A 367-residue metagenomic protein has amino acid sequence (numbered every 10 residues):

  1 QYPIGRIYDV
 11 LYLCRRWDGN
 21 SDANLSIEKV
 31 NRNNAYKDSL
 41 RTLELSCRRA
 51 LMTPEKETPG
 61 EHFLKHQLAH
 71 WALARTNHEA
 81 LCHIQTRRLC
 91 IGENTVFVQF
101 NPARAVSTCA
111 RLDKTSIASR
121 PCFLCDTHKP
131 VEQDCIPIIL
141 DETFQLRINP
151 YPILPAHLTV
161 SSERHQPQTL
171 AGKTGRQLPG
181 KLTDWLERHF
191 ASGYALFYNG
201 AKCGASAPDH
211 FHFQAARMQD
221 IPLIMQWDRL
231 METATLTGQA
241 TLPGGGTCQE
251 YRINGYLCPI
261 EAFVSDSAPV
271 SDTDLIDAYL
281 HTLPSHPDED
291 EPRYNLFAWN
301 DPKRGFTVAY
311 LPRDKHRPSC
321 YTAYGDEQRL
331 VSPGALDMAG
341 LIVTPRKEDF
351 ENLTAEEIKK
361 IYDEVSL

Functional and structural regions predicted by a protein language model:
Q1: Acidic donor-binding loop at a coil-to-helix junction in glycosyltransferase catalytic cores that engages
G5-L11: Catalytic beta-strand/loop signature of glycosyltransferases that borders the donor
L13-Y36: Nucleotide-sugar-dependent glycosyltransferase catalytic core
R41-G180, M218-L367: Active-site microenvironments that recognize anionic phosphate/pyrophosphate groups
E142-F144, A156-H157, S192-L196, D209-F213: Generic beta-strand structural signal
L178-W185, H189-F190: A short, contiguous, amphipathic alpha-helix enriched in charged residues
S192-A207, E289-D301: A short glycine-rich, hydrophobically flanked beta-strand micro-motif that places a catalytic Asp/Glu for divalent metal
S206-D220: Histidine-centered catalytic micro-motifs
